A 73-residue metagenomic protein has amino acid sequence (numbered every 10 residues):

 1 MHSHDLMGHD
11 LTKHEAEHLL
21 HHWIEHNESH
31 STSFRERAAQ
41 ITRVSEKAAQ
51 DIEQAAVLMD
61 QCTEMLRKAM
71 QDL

Functional and structural regions predicted by a protein language model:
H2-R35: N-terminal acidic leader/helix
L20, I52-E53, L66: Inward-facing hydrophobic residues that define packing positions of alpha-helical scaffold repeats
E28-A49: Short E/K-rich amphipathic alpha-helical oligomerization segments
A49-V57: Short, charged, amphipathic alpha-helical segments
M59-L73: Amphipathic alpha-helical coiled-coil segments
